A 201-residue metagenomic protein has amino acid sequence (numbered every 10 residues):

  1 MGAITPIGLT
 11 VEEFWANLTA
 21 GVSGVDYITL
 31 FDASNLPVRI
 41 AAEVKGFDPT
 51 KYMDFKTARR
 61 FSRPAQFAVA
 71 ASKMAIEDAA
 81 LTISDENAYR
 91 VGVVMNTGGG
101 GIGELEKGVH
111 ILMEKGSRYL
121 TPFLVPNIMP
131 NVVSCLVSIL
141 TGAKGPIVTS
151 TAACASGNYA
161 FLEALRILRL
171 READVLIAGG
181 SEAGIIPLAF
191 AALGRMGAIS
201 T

Functional and structural regions predicted by a protein language model:
M1-P146, R166-R169, I185, G194-T201: Conserved "HGTGT" condensation-loop signature of ketosynthase/thiolase-family condensing enzymes that catalyze
P146-A152: Short loop-beta-helix segment that forms the pyridoxal 5′-phosphate
G157: Short conserved active-site loop signatures built around small residues
A160: Active-site histidine-anchored catalytic micro-motif
E163: Internal active-site segments that recognize and position negatively charged phosphoryl groups and nucleotide moieties
A173-L176: Short, high-confidence coil segments that cap the C-terminus of an alpha-helix and link into the following beta-strand
G180-S181: Short secondary-structure boundary segments
A191: Conserved thiamine diphosphate
